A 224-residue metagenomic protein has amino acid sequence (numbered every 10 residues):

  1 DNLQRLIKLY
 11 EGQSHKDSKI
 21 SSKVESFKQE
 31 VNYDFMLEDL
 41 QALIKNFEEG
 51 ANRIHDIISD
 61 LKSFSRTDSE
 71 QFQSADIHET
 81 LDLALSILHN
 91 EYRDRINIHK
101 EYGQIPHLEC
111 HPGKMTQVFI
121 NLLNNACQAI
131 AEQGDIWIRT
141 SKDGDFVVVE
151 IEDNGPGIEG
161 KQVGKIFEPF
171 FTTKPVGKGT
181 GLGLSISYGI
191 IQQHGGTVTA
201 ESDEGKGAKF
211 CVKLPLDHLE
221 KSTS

Functional and structural regions predicted by a protein language model:
D1-N52: Histidine phosphotransfer helical core of two-component systems
T67-E70, H107-C110, T173: Conserved micro-motifs of the catalytic ATP-binding
I77, G157-K165, G179: Short helix N-cap motif at coil->helix boundaries in the Bergerat
R93-H107, D143: Conserved catalytic submotifs in the C-terminal HATPase_c
Q133-D145: Short beta-strand/loop element within the Bergerat-fold HATPase_c
G183-S187: Short alpha-helical Gxxx[C/S/T] motif in the catalytic ATP-binding
I190-Q192: Detector for a conserved hydrophobic position within an alpha-helical segment of the HATPase_c
G195-G196: Conserved glycine-rich
